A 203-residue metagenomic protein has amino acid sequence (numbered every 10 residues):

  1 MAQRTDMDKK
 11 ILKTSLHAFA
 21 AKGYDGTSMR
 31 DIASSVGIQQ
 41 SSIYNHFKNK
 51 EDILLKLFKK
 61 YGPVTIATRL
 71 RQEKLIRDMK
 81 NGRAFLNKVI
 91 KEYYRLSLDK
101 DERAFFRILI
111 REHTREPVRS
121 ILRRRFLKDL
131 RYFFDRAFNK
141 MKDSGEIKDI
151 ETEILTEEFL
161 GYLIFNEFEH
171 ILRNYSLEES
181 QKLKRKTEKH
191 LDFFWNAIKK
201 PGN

Functional and structural regions predicted by a protein language model:
M1-D6, G202-N203: N-terminal intrinsically disordered/low-complexity leader segments
K10, T14, A18-D52, K56-K60: Helix-turn-helix
K50, L57, Y61, T65 (+5 more regions): Hydrophobic/aromatic residues within well-ordered alpha-helical segments
K56, L70-R103, T152-F159, R185-T187 (+1 more regions): Hydrophobic alpha-helical connector segments
K60-K80, N174-E178: Short, flexible, glycine-rich and Lys/Arg-enriched loop motifs at helix boundaries that contact anionic partners
A84, A104, I110, P117-D143 (+2 more regions): Amphipathic alpha-helical packing segments from all-alpha helical-bundle domains
S97-I121, F168-R173: Amphipathic alpha-helical segments used for helix-helix packing
R124, K142-D192: Hydrophobic/aromatic-rich alpha-helical bundle segments in the mid-to-C-terminal region
